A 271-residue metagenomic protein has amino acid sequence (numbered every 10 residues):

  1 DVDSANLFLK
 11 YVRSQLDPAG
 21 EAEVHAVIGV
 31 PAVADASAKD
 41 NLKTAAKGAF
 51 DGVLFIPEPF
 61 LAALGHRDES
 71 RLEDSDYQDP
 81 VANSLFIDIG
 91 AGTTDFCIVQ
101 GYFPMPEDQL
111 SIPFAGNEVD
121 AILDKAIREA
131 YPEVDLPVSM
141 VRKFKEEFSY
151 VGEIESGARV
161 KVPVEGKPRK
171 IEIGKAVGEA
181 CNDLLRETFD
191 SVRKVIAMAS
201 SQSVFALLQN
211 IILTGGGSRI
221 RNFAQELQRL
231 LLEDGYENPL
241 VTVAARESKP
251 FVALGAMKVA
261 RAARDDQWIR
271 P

Functional and structural regions predicted by a protein language model:
D1-F86, Q100-D183, R193-M198, Q202-I211 (+3 more regions): Nucleotide/phosphate-binding catalytic cleft detector across ATP-hydrolyzing and phosphate-transferring enzymes
G92, R219: Conserved Rossmann-like nucleotide-cofactor binding loop
T94-V99: Short beta-strand scaffold segments in enzyme catalytic cores
D190: Periplasmic peptidoglycan-binding/anchoring modules of Gram-negative envelope and division proteins
R246-S248: Conserved beta-strand -> loop -> alpha-helix junction used to position metal-binding or nucleic-acid-contacting
P250-V252: Repeat-based blade/solenoid architectures
